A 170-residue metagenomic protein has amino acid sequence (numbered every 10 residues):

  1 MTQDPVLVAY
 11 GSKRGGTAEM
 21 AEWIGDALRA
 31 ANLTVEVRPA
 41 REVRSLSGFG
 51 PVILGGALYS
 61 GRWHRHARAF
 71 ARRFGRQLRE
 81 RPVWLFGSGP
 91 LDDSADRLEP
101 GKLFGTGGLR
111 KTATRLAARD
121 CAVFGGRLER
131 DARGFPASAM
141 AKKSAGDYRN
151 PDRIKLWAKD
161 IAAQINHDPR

Functional and structural regions predicted by a protein language model:
T2-P5, E19, D26-A27, A31 (+3 more regions): FMN-binding flavodoxin-like domain, especially the glycine-rich phosphate-binding loop
V6-Y10: Short, hydrophobic/glycine-enriched beta-strand segments
G11-G15: Short polar catalytic/cofactor-binding loops
P39: Short loop/edge segments at beta-strand edges and connector loops that shape dinucleotide/nucleotide cofactor-binding
E42-S47: Short amphipathic alpha-helix with an adjacent loop that forms part of the alpha/beta core around
